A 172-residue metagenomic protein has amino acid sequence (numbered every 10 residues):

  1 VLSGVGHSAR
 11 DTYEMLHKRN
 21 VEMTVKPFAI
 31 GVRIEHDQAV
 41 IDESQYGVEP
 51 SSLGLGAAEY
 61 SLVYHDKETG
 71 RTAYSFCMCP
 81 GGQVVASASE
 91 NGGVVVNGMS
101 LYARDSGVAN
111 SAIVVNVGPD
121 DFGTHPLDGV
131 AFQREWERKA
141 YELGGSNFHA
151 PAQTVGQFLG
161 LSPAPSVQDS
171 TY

Functional and structural regions predicted by a protein language model:
V1-Y172: Residues forming the flavin
